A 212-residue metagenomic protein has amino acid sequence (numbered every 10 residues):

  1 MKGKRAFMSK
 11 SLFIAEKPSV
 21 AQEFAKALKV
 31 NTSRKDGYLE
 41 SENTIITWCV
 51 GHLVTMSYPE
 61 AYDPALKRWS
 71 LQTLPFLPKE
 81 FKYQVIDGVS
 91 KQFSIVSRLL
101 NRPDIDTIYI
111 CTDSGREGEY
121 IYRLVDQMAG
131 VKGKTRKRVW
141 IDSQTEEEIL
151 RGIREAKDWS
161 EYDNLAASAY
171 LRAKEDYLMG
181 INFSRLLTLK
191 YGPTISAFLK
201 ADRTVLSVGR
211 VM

Functional and structural regions predicted by a protein language model:
M1-L187: Intrinsically disordered, low-complexity regulatory segments
A15, Y177-V211: Prokaryote-biased recognition of long, low-complexity C-terminal linker/tail segments that are poorly structured
